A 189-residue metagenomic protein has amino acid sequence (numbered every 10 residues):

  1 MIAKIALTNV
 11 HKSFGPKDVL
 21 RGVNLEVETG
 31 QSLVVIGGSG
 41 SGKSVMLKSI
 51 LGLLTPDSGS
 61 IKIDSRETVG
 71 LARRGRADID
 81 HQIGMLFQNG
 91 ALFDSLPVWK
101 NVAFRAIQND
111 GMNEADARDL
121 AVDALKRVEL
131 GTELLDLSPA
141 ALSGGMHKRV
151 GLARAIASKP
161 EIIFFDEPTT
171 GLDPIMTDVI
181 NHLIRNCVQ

Functional and structural regions predicted by a protein language model:
L51: Helix-to-loop junction immediately C-terminal to a conserved catalytic motif
E67, A115-E133: Conserved ABC ATPase "signature" region
T68-G84, E114: ABC ATPase NBD coupling module
S138-L142, M146: Conserved ABC ATPase signature
K159: Conserved catalytic motifs of ABC-family nucleotide-binding domains
I163-D166: Catalytic Walker B motif of ABC-type/P-loop ATPase nucleotide-binding domains
P174-M176: Helix N-cap at the start of a conserved alpha-helix in ABC-type nucleotide-binding domains
